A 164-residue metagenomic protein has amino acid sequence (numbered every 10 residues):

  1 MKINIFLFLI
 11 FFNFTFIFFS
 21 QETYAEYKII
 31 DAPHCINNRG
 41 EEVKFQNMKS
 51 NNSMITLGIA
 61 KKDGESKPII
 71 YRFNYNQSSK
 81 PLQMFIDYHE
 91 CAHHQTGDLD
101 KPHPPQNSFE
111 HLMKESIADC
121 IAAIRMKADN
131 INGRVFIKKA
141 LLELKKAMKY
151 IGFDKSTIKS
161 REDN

Functional and structural regions predicted by a protein language model:
M1-A25: Classical Sec-dependent N-terminal signal peptides that target proteins to the secretory pathway
S20-K49: A metal-dependent hydrolase signature that marks the N-terminal structural subdomain at the beginning of catalytic folds
E41-E42, Q46-K80, C91-D100: Active-site scaffold of zinc-dependent metalloenzymes
N76, M84, C91-S108, R125-N130: Catalytic Zn2+-binding segment of zinc metalloproteases
K80-F85, K114-I117, V135-K138: Alpha-helical scaffolds flanking conserved acidic
H111-D129: An active-site-proximal "capping" alpha-helix that borders the catalytic cofactor pocket
A128-N164: Long, well-structured alpha-helical subdomains associated with metal-dependent extracellular/ecto-lumenal hydrolases
